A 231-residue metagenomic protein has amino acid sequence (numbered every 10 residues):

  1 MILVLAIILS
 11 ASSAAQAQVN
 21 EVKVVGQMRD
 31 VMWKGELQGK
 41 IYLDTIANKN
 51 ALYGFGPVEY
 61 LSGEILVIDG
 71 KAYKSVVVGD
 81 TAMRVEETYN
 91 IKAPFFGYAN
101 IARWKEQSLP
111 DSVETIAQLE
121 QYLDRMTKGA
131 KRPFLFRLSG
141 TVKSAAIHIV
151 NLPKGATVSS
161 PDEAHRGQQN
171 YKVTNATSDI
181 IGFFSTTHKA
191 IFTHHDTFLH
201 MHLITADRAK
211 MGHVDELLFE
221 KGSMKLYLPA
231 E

Functional and structural regions predicted by a protein language model:
I2-A11: Bacterial N-terminal signal peptides
A15-A17: Boundary at the C-terminal end of the N-terminal hydrophobic targeting segment
D30-N50, P94, N175-A190: Extracellular/luminal recognition modules and glycoprotein regions
G35-A93: N-terminal low-complexity or amphipathic/hydrophobic leaders
S75-F134: Contiguous hydrophobic, core-forming segments of folded domains
L109-Q169: Mid-length scaffold segments of soluble, non-membrane domains
P153-D207: Short, hydrophobic/π-rich interface segment
H202-E231: C-terminal structured interaction module
